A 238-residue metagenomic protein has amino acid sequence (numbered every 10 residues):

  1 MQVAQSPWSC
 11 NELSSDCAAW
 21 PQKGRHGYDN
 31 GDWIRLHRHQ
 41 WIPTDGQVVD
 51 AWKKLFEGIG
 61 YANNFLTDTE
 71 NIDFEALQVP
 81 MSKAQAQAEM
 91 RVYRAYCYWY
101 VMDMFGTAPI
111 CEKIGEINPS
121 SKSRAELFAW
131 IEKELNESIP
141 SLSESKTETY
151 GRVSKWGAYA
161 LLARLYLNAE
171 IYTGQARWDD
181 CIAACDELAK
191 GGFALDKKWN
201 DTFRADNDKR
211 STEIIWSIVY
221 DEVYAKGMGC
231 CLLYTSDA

Functional and structural regions predicted by a protein language model:
M1-N30, N136-E137, R152-A238: An aromatic- and glycine-enriched ligand-binding surface/loop that stacks and positions planar moieties
Q5-W8, Y100-P109, Y224: Proline-centered turn/helix-capping motifs that create local helix->coil transitions or kinks
R25-F105, N118-E126, L135-Y150: Conserved, well-structured interaction surfaces
P43, I114-E116, A169: Short, histidine-centered active-site or binding-site loop motifs used for metal coordination, general acid-base
L55, F128-I131, K155-W156: Generic alpha-helical segment signature
M102-E112, G174, W178-D179: Short, well-structured active-site flanking segments
K113-I114, K198: Short acidic low-complexity segments
